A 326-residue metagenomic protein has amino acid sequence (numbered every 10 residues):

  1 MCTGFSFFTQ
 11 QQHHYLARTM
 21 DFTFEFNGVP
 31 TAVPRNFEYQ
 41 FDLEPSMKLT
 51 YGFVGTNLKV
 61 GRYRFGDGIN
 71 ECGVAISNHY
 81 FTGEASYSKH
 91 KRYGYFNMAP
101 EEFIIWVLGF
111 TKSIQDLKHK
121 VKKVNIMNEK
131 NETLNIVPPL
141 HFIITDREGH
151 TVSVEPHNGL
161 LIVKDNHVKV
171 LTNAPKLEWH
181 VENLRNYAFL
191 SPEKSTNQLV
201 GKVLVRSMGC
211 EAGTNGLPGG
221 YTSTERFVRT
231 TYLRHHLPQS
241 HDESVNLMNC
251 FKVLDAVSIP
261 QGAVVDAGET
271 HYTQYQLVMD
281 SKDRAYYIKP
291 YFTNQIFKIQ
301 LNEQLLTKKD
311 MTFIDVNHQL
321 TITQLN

Functional and structural regions predicted by a protein language model:
M1-Y15, E129-N131, V137-P138, R147 (+1 more regions): C-terminus-biased signal that marks the final domain/tail of proteins
M1-Y95, N128, N326: A contiguous strand-loop segment
H14, A75, G149-V152, L160-L161 (+1 more regions): Hydrophobic residues embedded in beta-strands of well-ordered beta-sheets
F22-F24, T82-E84, G159-L161, F292-I296: Short, surface-exposed beta-strand-loop junctions and turns on beta-sheet-rich folds
E25-N27, A85-Y87, V152-E155, I162-N166 (+2 more regions): Short helix/loop capping segments that flank catalytic or ligand/cofactor-binding pockets
P30-K48, A85-N125, T307-L320: Compact, glycine/acidic-enriched structural inserts
E71-C72, L108-D116, Q239-L247, K282: A short, structured loop/turn motif at beta-sheet edges
K123-L161: Catalytic cofactor-binding cores of redox enzymes
